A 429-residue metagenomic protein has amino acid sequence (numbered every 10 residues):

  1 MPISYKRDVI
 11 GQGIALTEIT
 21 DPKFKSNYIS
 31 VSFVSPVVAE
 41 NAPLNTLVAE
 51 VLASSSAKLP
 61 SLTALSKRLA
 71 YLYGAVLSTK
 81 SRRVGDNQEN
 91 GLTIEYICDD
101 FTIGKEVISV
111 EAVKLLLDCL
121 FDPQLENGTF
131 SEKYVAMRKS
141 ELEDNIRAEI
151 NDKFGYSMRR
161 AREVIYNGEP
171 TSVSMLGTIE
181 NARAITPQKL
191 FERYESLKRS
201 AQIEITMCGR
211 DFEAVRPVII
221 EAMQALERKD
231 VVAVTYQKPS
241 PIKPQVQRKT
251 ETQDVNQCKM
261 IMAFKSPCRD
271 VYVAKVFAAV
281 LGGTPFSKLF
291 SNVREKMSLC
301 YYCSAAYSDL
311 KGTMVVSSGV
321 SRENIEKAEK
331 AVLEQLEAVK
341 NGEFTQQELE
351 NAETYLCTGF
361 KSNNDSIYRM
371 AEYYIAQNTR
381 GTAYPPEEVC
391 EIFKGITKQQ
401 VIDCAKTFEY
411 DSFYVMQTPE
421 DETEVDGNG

Functional and structural regions predicted by a protein language model:
M1-G13: Short, Gly/Pro- and small/polar-rich lid/capping loops
T17-L44, E195, Q202, V231-K288: His/Glu-based metal-binding/catalytic segments typifying zinc-dependent metallopeptidases
K25-P43, T63-D118, G155-G177, Q202-M207 (+3 more regions): M16 family metallopeptidases and their MPP-like homologs
T46-A53: Active-site SXXK
S55-K58, D100-I103, D122-S131: Short, polar/flexible loop-turn hinges at active-site or ligand-entry regions and domain interfaces
S66, D122-I146, A233-P241, E334 (+1 more regions): Acidic/histidine-enriched alpha-helical segments
T171, M175-N181, S196-P267, E422-G429: An aromatic/glycine/proline-enriched structural segment found at the starts of mature extracellular/organellar domains
